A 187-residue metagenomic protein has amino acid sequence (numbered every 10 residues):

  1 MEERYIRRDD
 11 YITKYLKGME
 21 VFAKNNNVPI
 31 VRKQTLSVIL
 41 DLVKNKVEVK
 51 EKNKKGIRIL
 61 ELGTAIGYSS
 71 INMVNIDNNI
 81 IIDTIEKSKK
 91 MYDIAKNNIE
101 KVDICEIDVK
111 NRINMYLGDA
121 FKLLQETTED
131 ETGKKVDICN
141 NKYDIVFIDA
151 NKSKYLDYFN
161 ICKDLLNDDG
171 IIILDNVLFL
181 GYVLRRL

Functional and structural regions predicted by a protein language model:
M1-I145, K152-I173, V177-L187: A short alpha-helical cap/connector motif
